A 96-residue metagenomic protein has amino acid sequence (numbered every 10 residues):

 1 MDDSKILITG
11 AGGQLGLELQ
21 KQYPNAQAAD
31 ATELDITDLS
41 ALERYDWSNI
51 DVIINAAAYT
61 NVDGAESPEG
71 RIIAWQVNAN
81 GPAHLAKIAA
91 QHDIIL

Functional and structural regions predicted by a protein language model:
D3-Y23: N-terminal Rossmann NAD(P)H-binding glycine-rich loop of SDR-like oxidoreductase domains
I6, N25-Q27, L96: Hydrophobic anchor at the start of a short beta-strand that flanks the dinucleotide cofactor-binding loop
T9, A29, A56: The conserved SAM/SAH-binding core of class I Rossmann-like methyltransferase domains, concentrating on the hydrophobic
E18, Q22, H84-Q91: Alpha-helical structural signal in soluble globular domains
P24-Y45: Adenosine-cofactor binding site in Rossmann-like domains, unifying the SAM/SAH pocket of S-adenosylmethionine-dependent
D38, G81-H84: Conserved cofactor-binding/catalytic machinery of classical short-chain dehydrogenase/reductase
L39-V77, I88, I94: NAD(P)H-binding glycine-rich loop region in Rossmannoid oxidoreductase-like domains and their noncatalytic homologs
